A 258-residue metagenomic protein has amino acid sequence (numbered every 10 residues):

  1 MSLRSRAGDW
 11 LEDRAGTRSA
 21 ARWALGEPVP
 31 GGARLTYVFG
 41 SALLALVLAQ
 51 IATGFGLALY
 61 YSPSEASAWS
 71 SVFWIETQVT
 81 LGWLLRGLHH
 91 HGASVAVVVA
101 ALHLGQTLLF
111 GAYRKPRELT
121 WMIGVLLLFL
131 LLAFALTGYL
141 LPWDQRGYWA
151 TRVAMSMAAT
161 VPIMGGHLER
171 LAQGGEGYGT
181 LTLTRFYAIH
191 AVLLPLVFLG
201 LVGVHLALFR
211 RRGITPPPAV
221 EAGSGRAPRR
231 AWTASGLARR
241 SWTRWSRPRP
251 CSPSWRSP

Functional and structural regions predicted by a protein language model:
M1-P258: Membrane-embedded alpha-helical bundles that constitute the cytochrome b-like, heme-associated redox core of multi-pass
